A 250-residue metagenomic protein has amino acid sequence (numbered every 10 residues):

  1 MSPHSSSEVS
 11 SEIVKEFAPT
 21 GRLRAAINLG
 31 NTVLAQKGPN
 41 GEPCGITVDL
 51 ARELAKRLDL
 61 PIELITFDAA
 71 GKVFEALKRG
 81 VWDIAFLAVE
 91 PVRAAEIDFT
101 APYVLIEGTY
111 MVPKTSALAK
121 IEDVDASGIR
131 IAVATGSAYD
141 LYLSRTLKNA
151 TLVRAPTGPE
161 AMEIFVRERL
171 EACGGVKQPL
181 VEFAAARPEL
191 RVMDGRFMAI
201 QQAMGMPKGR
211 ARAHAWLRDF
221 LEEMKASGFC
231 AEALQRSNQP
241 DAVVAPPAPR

Functional and structural regions predicted by a protein language model:
M1-K15, A138-A155, V192, E222-R250: Ligand-binding clefts/hinges and TM-proximal coupling segments of bilobed small-molecule sensing domains
P3-A88, R93, R154, S227 (+1 more regions): Extracytoplasmic small-molecule ligand-binding "clamshell" domains of the periplasmic binding protein/Venus flytrap
L23-L29, C44, E122-Y139, T151-L152: Short loop->beta-strand "edge-of-pocket" segments that line small-molecule binding or catalytic clefts across diverse
L29, V104-T115, K177, V181-E222 (+1 more regions): Periplasmic-binding protein-like
A35-P39, A51-P61, T100, D125-S127 (+4 more regions): Ligand-binding cleft/hinge of the Venus flytrap
G71, L87-E96, V166-M198: A ligand-binding cleft/hinge motif common to bilobed small-molecule-binding domains
V92, T115-E122, V153, G209-A215: Short helix-loop capping/hinge motifs at secondary-structure junctions, enriched in acidic/polar residues
A101-Y103, V112-R130: Flexible hinge/capping segments at coil-to-helix
